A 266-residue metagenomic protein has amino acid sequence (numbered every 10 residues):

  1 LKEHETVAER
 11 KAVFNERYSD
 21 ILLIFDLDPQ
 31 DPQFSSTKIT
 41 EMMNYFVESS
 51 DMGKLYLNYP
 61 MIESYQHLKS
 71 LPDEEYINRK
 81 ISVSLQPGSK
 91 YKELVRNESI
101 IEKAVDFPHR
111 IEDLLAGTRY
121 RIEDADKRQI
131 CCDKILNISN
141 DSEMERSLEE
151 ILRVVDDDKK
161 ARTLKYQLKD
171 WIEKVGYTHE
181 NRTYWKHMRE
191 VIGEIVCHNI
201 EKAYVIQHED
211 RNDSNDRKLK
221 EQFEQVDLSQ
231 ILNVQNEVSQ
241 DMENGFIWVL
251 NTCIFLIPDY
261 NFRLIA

Functional and structural regions predicted by a protein language model:
L1-K2: Charged, often glycine-rich, active-site loop that binds/positions anionic groups
E5-A266: C-terminal accessory helical subdomains adjacent to catalytic cores in phosphodiester- and nucleotide-handling enzymes
